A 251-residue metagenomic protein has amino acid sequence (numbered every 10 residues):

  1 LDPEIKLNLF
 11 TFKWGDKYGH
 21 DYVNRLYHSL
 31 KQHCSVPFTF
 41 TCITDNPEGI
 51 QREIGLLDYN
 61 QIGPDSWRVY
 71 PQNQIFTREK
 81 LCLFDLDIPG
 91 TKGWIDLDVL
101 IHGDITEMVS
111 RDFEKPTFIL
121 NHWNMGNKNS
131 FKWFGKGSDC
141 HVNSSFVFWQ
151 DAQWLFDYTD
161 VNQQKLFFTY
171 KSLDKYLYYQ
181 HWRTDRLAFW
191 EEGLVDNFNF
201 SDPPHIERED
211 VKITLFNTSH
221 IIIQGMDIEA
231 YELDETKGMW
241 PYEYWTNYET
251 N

Functional and structural regions predicted by a protein language model:
L1-R25, V36, C42, Q51-D58 (+1 more regions): A glycosyltransferase accessory/donor-loop signature
G19-Y22, I62-Y70, G126-W133, I223-M226: Short, charged, surface-exposed secondary-structure boundary motifs
C34-P37, D45-R52, L86-T91, R111-P116 (+1 more regions): Short glycine/proline-enriched coil/turn segments at helix->beta-strand junctions
D45-I88: Active-site-proximal specificity loops/subdomain of glycosyltransferases
G55, W67-Q74, S130-G137, P203-D210: Short, surface-exposed amphipathic charged segments that create phosphate/polyanion-binding patches used for binding
F76-N127, W149: GT-A fold catalytic core of metal-dependent nucleotide-sugar glycosyltransferases, centered on the diacidic
E107-D174: Conserved catalytic core of nucleotide-sugar-dependent glycosyltransferases
